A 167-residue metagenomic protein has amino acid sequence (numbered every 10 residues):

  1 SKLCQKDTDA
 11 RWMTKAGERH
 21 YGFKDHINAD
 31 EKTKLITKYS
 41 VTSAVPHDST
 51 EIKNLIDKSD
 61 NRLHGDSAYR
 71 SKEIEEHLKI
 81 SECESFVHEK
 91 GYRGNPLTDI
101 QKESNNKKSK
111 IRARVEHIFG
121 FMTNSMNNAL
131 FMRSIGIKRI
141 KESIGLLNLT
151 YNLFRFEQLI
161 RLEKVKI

Functional and structural regions predicted by a protein language model:
S1-K79: Polybasic low-complexity intrinsically disordered regions
V41, E89-R93: Short, acidic/turn-prone active-site loops that include or flank metal/cofactor- and phosphate-binding residues
T50, E73, G94-Q101: Short, charged, surface-exposed secondary-structure boundary motifs
D60, E82, K141-I144: Active-site lining segments that contact anionic ligands and/or coordinate catalytic metals
R62-H64, F86-V87, L162: Acidic/polar loop patches that form or flank catalytic/metal-binding clefts of enzymes that bind anionic ligands
S67, E89-K90, H117: Short secondary-structure boundary segments
S81-E89: Short hydrophobic/aromatic-enriched beta-strand-loop microsegments
E103-I167: Basic, amphipathic alpha-helical segments enriched in Lys/Arg and hydrophobic/aromatic residues
